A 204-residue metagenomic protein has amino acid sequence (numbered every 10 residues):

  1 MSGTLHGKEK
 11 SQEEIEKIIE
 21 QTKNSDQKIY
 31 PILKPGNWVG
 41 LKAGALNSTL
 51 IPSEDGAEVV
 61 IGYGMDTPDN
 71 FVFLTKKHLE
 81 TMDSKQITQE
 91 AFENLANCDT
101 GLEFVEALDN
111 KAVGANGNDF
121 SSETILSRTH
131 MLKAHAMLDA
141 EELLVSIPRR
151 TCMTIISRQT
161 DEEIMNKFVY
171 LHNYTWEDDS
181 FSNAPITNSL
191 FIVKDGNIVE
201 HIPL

Functional and structural regions predicted by a protein language model:
M1-F120: Charged, alpha-helical interface segments at or near domain boundaries
V60-G64, G114-N116, S146, I156 (+1 more regions): Residues in well-ordered beta-strands of folded domains
Y63-M65, E123-I125, E142, D179-S182: Aromatic-residue detector
A91, L95, D99, K133-L138 (+1 more regions): Hydrophobic, Leu/Ile/Phe/Ala-enriched alpha-helical segments that form helix-helix packing faces
L102-E106, L144-V145, S182-T187: Flexible, glycine/charged-enriched surface loops at secondary-structure junctions
N116-V169: Intrinsically disordered, low-complexity segments enriched in Gly and acidic/Ser/Thr residues that form flexible
T154-L204: C-terminal structured domains
